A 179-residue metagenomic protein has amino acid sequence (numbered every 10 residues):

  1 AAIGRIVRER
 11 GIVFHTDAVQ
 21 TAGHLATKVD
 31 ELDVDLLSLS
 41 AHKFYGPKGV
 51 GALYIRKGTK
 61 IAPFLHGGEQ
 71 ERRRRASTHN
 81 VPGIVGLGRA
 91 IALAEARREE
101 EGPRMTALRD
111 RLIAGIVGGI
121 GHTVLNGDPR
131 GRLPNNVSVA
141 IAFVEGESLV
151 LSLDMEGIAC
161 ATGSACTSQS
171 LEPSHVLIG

Functional and structural regions predicted by a protein language model:
A1-G179: Pyridoxal 5′-phosphate
